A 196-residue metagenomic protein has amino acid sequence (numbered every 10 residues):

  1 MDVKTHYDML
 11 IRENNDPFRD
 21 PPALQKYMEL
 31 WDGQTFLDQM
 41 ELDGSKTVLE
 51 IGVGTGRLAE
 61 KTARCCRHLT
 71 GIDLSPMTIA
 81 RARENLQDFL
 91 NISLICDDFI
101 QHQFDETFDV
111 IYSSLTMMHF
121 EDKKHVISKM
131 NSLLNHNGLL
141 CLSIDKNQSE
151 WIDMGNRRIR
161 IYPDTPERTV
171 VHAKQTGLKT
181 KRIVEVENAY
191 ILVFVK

Functional and structural regions predicted by a protein language model:
M1-E41, Q148-E150: Conserved class I S-adenosyl-L-methionine
S45-G52: Conserved class I S-adenosyl-L-methionine
T55-I100: Class I SAM-dependent methyltransferase SAM/SAH-binding core
Q101-E106: Short conserved loop adjoining the S-adenosyl-L-methionine
Y112: A conserved beta-strand element that flanks and buttresses the S-adenosyl-L-methionine
K124-H136: A short glycine-rich, Lys/Arg-flanked "PGG" loop and its adjoining helix->strand segment in the class I
N137-I144: Conserved beta-strand signature within the Rossmann-like core of class I S-adenosyl-L-methionine
R160-T176: Short alpha-helix
